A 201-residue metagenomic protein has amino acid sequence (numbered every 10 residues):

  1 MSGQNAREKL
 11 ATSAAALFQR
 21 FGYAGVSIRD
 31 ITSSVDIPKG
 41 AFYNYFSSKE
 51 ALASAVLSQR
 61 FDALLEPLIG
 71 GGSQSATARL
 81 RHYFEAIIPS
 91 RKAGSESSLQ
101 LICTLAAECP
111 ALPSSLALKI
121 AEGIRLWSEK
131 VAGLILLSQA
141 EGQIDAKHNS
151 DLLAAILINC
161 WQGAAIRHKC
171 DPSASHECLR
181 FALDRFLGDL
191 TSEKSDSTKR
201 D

Functional and structural regions predicted by a protein language model:
K9, S13, L17-A51, A55: Helix-turn-helix
R20-A24, S98, E141: Short coil/turn segments at alpha/beta junctions that flank glycine-rich nucleotide-binding fingerprints
A55, L68-S98, S150-L157: Hydrophobic alpha-helical connector segments
S58-L64: Short, basic, alpha-helical segments at the C-terminal edge of helix-turn-helix-like DNA-binding modules
Q59, H82, K119-L126, G133: A non-catalytic, amphipathic alpha-helix used as a structural packing/dimerization or gating element in enzyme scaffolds
L64-L68, R91, P110-P113, A164-K169: Short amphipathic alpha-helical interaction patches enriched in hydrophobic/aromatic residues with interspersed Lys/Arg
A93-S115: Amphipathic alpha-helical segments used for helix-helix packing
S115-L126, Q139-F186, K194, T198-D201: Hydrophobic/aromatic-rich alpha-helical bundle segments in the mid-to-C-terminal region
